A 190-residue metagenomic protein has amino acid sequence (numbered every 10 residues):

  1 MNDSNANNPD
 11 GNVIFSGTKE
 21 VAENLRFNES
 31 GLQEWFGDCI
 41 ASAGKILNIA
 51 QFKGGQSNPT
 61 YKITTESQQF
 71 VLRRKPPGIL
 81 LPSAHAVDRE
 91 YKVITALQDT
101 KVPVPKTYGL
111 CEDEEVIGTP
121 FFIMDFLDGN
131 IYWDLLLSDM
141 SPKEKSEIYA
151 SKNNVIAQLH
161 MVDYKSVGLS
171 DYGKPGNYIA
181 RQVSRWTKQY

Functional and structural regions predicted by a protein language model:
N2-A43, L47: Juxta-kinase regulatory segment immediately upstream of eukaryotic protein kinase catalytic domains
I46-Y190: ATP-binding pocket architecture of kinase catalytic cores
